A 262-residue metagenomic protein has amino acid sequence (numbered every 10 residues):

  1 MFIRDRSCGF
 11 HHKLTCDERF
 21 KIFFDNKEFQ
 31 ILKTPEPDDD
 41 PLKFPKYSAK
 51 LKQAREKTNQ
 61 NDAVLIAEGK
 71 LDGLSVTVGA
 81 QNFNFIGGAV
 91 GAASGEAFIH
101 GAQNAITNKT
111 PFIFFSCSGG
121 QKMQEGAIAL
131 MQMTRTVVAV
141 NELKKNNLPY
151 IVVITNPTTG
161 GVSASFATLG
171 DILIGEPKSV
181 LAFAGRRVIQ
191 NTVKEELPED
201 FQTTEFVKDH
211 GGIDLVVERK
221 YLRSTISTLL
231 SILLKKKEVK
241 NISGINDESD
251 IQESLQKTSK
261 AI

Functional and structural regions predicted by a protein language model:
M1-R6: Conserved small/polar residues in nucleotide/adenosyl-binding loops
H11-I66: An N-cap/entry alpha-helix motif that binds or orients negatively charged groups
K50-K52, K57-A63, G88-Q103: Glycine-rich anion/phosphate-binding loops
R55-D62, E68-V76, N82-N84: Active-site-facing substrate-recognition patch
L71-N82, A97-Q121: A structural preference for short, pocket-lining loop segments at secondary-structure junctions
F83, G87-I99, I106-T107, S118 (+2 more regions): Conserved mixed alpha/beta catalytic, RNA-binding, or beta-rich assembly cores of soluble enzyme, regulatory
S116-L234, E238: Conserved catalytic cores of soluble enzyme domains, especially glycine-rich substrate-binding beta-alpha loops
S227-I262: C-terminal amphipathic helix plus adjacent low-complexity, charged tail appended to glycosyltransferase catalytic
